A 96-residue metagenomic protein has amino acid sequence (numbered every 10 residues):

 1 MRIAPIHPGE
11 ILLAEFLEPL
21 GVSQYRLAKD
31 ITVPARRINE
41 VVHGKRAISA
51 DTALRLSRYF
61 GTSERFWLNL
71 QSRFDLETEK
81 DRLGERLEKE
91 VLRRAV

Functional and structural regions predicted by a protein language model:
M1-V22, N69: A short, Lys/Arg-rich alpha-helix, primarily the initiator
A4-P5, R58, E64-F66: Peripheral/terminal regions associated with large enzymatic or DNA-binding modules
L17, A28, S57: The alpha-helix within a helix-turn-helix
V22-E40: Short alpha-helical DNA-recognition segment
P34, K45, F60, F74: The DNA-recognition helices of helix-turn-helix-type DNA-binding domains
K45-R58: Short, basic-rich loop-to-helix N-cap that marks the start of a DNA-contacting helix
L68-V96: Short, charged recognition helix plus adjacent turn of helix-turn-helix-like nucleic-acid-binding domains
